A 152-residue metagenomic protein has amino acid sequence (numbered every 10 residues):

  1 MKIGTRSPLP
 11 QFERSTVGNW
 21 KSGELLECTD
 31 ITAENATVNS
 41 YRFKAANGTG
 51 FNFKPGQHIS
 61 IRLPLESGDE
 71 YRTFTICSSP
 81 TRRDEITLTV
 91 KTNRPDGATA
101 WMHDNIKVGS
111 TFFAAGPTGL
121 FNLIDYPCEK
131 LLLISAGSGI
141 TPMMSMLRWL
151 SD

Functional and structural regions predicted by a protein language model:
M1-T5: Helix-rich terminal scaffold detector
L9-T111, A115, C128-E129, S151: Ferredoxin-reductase
G68, F121, I140: Flexible, glycine-rich phosphate/dinucleotide-binding loops and adjacent beta-alpha linkers at cofactor/substrate
I76, I140-D152: Histidine-anchored nucleotide/phosphate-binding helix
I106, L120-F121: Extended, composition-driven regions rather than compact fold-specific motifs
A115-T118, A136-G137: Fold-independent oxyanion-binding glycine-rich loops and adjacent beta-strand/coil segments at enzyme active sites
L123-D125: Low-complexity, polar/charged sequence tracts that form flexible coils or short amphipathic helices and often embed
L131-T141: Short, glycine-rich nucleotide/cofactor-binding loops
